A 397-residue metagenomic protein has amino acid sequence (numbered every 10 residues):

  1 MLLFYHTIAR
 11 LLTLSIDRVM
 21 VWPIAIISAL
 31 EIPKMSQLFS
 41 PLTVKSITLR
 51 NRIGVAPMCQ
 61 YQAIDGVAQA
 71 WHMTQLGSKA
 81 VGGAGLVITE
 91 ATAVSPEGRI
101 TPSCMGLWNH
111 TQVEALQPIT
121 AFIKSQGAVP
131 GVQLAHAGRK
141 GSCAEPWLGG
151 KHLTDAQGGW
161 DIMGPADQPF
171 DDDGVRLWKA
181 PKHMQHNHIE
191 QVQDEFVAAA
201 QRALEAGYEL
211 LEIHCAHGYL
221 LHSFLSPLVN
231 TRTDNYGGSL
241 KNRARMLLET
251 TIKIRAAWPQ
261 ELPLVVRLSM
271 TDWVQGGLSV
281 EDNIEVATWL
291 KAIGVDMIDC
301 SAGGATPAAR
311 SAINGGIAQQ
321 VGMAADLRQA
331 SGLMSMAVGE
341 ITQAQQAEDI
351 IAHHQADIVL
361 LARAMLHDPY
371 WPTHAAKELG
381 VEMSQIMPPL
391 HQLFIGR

Functional and structural regions predicted by a protein language model:
M1-F4, R10: Hydrophobic alpha-helical signal peptides and transmembrane signal-/tail-anchor segments that drive secretory-pathway
Y5-H6, D17: Intrinsic-disorder-associated, low-complexity terminal segments enriched in Asp/Asn/His/Tyr and depleted of Lys/Arg
L30-R397: Flavin-dependent oxidoreductase catalytic cores
